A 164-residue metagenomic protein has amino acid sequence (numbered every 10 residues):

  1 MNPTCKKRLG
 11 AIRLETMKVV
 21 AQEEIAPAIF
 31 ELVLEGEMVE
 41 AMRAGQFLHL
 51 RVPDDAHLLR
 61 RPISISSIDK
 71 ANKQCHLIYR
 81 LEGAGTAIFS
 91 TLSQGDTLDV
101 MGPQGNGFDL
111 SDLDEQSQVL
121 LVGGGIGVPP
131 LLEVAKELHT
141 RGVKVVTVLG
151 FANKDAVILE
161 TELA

Functional and structural regions predicted by a protein language model:
N2-D96, A152: Ferredoxin-reductase
A84-A164: FNR/FR-type flavoprotein reductase catalytic core
